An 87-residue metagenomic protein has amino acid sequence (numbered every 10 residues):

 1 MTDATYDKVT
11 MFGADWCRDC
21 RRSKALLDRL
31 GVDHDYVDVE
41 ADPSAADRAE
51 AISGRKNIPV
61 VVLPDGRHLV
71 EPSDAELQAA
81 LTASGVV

Functional and structural regions predicted by a protein language model:
M1-T10, Q78, A83-V86: Extracytoplasmic thiol/disulfide redox context detector
T2-L30: Local sequence-structure signature of Cys/Sec-based thiol-disulfide redox active-site neighborhoods
K8-T10, D33-D35, D65-R67: Short active-site oxyanion
V32-A46: Thiol-based oxidoreductase modules, predominantly thioredoxin-like and allied folds used for disulfide exchange
S44-I52, Q78: Short polar/charged helix/loop
I52-V61: Structural micro-motif
L63-V87: Non-catalytic, surface beta->alpha helical segment in thiol-disulfide oxidoreductase systems
